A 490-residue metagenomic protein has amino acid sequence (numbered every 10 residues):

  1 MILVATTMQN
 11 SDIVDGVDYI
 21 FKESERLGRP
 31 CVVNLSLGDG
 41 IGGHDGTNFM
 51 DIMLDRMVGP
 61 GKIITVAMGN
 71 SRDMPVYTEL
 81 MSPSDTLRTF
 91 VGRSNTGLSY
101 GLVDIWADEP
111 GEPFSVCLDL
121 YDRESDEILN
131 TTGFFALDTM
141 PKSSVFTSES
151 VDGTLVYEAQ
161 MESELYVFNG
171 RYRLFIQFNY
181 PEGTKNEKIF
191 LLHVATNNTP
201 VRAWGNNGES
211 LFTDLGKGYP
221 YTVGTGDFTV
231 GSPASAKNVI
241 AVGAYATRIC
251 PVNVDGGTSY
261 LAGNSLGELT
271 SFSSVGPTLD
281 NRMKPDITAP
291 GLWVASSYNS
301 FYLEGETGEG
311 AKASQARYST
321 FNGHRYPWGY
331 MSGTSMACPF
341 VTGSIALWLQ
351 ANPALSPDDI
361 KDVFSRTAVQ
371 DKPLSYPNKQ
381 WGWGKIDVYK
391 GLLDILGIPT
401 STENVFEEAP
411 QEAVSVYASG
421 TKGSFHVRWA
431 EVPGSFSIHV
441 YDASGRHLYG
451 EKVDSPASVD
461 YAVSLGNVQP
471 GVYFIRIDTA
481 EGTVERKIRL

Functional and structural regions predicted by a protein language model:
M1-I398: Loop-rich non-cytosolic ectodomains and luminal regions
D126, G256, G323, E403-N404 (+2 more regions): Intrinsic-disorder/low-complexity loop/linker signature
L392-P410: Low-complexity, Pro/Thr/Ser/Gly/Ala-rich linker/spacer regions in secreted, extracellular modular proteins
F406-L490: C-terminal outer-membrane/trafficking sorting elements
